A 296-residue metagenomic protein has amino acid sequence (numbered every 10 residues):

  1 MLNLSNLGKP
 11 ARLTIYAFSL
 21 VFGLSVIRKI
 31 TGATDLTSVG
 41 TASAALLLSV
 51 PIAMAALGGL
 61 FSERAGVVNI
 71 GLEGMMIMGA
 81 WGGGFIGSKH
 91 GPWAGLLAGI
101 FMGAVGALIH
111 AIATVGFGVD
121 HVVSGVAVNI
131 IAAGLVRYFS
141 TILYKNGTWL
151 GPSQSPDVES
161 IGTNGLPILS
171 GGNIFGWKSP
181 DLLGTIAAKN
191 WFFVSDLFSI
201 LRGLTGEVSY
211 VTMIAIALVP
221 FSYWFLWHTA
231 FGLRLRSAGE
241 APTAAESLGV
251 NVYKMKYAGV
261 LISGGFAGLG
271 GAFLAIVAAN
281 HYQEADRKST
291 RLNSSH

Functional and structural regions predicted by a protein language model:
M1-M54, G82, K89-A94: Membrane-interfacial amphipathic/re-entrant helices at transmembrane-helix boundaries
A11-T14, I70-M75, V119-V128, A285-R287: Cytoplasmic-side transmembrane-helix entry/capping segments in multi-pass membrane proteins
K29-T34, A65, Y138-G147: Transmembrane alpha-helix boundary signature
G40-L96, I100-V122, R291: Single transmembrane alpha-helix segments in multi-pass membrane proteins
A45, S49, A53, I100-A104 (+5 more regions): Residue-level signature of the transmembrane alpha-helical core of multi-pass small-molecule transporters
A133-L226, D286: Transmembrane helix-bundle core of multi-pass membrane transporters and related energy-transducing complexes
D196-S199, G203-Y282: Helix-loop-helix "hairpin" substructures at the membrane interface of multi-pass membrane proteins
T290-H296: Conserved small/polar residues in nucleotide/adenosyl-binding loops
